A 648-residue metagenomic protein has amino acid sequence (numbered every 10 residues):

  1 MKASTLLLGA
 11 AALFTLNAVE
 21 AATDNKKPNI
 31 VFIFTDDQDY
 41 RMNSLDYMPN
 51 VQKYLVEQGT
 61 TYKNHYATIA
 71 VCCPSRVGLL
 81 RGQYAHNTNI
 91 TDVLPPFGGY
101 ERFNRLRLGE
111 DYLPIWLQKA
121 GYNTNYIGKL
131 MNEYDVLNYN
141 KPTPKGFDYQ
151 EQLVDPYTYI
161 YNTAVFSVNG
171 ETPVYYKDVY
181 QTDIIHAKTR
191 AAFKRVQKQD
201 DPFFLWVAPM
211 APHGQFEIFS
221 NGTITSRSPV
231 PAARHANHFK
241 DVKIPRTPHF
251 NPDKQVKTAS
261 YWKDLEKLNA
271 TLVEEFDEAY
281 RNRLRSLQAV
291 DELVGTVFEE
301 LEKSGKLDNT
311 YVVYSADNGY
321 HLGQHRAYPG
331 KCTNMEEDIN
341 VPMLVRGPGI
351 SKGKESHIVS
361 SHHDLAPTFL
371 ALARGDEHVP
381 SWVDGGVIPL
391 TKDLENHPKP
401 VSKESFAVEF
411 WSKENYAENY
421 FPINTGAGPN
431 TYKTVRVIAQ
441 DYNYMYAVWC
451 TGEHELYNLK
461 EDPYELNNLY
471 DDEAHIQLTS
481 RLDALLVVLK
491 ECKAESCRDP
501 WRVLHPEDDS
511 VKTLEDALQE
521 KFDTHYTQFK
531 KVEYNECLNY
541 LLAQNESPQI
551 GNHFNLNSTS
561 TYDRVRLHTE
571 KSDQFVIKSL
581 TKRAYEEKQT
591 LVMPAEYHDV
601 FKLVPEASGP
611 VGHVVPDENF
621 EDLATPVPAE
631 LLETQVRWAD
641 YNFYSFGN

Functional and structural regions predicted by a protein language model:
M1-A21: Fungal secretory targeting signals
A22-N25, T35-L45, V154-V179, K194-D201 (+3 more regions): Active-site-proximal cap/lid insertion segments
A22-P28, T35, T61, S260 (+4 more regions): Long, internal low-complexity/basic segments
A22-Y66, Q118, K460-I476: Active-site-proximal N-terminal segment of extracellular/periplasmic enzymes that hydrolyze or transfer
R41-G78, G82-N87, N123-N125, K145-E151 (+4 more regions): Short, structured active-site-proximal loop/turn typified by the sulfatase FGly-forming signature C/S-X-P-X-R
R81-D178, T182, Q197-D200, S402: Catalytic-site neighborhoods of secreted/periplasmic enzymes that process anionic sulfate/phosphate groups
P114-Y122, H186-T189, G295, P348-G349 (+2 more regions): Non-catalytic, well-ordered alpha-helical segments in soluble enzyme domains
P144-Y149, V154-Y157, N318-Q324, H363-A366 (+2 more regions): C-terminal cap/loop subdomain of S1 sulfatases and analogous C-terminal strand-loop tails that border
